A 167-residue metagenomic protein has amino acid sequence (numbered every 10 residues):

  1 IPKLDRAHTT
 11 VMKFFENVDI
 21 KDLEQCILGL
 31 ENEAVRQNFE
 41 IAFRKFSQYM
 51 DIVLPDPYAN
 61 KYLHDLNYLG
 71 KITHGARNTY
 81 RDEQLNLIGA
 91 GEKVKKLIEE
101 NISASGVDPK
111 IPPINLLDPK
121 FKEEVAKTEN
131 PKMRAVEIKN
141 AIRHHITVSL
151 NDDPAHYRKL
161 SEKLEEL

Functional and structural regions predicted by a protein language model:
P2-L167: Catalytic cores and motor modules of nucleic-acid processing enzymes
